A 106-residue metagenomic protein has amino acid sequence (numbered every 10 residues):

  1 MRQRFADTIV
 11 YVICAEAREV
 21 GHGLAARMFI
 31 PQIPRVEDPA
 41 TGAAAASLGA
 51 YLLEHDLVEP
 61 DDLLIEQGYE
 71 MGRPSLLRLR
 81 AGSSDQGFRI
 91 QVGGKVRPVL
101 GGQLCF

Functional and structural regions predicted by a protein language model:
M1-F106: Active-site proximal loop and beta-alpha junction motif in alpha/beta enzyme cores
